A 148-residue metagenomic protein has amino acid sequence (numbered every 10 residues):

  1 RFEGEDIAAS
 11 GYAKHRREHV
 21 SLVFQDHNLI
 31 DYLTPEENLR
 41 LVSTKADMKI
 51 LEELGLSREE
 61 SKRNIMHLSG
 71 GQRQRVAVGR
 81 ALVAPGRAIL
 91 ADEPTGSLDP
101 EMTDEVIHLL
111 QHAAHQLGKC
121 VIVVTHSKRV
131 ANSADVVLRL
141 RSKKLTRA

Functional and structural regions predicted by a protein language model:
G4-S21: ABC ATPase NBD coupling module
I50-M66: Conserved ABC nucleotide-binding domain
N64-L68, Q72-Q74: Conserved ABC ATPase signature
V78: Hydrophobic anchor residue at the start of the ABC signature
P85: Conserved catalytic motifs of ABC-family nucleotide-binding domains
I89-D92: Catalytic Walker B motif of ABC-type/P-loop ATPase nucleotide-binding domains
P100-M102: Helix N-cap at the start of a conserved alpha-helix in ABC-type nucleotide-binding domains
